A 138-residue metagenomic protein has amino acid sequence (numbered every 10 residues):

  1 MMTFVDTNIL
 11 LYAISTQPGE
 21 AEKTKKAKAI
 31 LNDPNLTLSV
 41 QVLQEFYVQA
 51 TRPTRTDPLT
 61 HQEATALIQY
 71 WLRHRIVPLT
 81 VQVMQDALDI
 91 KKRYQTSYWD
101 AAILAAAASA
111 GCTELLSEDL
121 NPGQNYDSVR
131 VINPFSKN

Functional and structural regions predicted by a protein language model:
M1-L38, P53-Q62, N138: Short, well-structured N-terminal submotif of metal-dependent ribonuclease cores
M2, L104-N138: Acidic, PIN/NYN-like endoribonuclease modules and their adjacent C-terminal/linker elements
L11-S15, A50-T54, L72-R75, K91: Short amphipathic alpha-helical interaction patches enriched in hydrophobic/aromatic residues with interspersed Lys/Arg
K25, H74-L115: Active-site neighborhoods of divalent-metal-dependent phosphate/nucleic-acid chemistry enzymes
L38-Q41, S117: Substrate-recognition element of Asp-dependent hydrolases with the DxDx(T/V) motif
V42-L43, E63, V83, I103: Short, conserved alpha-helical segments within structured domains
T60, T65-Q85, R93, G123-N138: Short acidic, glycine/proline-enriched helix-loop-strand junctions
